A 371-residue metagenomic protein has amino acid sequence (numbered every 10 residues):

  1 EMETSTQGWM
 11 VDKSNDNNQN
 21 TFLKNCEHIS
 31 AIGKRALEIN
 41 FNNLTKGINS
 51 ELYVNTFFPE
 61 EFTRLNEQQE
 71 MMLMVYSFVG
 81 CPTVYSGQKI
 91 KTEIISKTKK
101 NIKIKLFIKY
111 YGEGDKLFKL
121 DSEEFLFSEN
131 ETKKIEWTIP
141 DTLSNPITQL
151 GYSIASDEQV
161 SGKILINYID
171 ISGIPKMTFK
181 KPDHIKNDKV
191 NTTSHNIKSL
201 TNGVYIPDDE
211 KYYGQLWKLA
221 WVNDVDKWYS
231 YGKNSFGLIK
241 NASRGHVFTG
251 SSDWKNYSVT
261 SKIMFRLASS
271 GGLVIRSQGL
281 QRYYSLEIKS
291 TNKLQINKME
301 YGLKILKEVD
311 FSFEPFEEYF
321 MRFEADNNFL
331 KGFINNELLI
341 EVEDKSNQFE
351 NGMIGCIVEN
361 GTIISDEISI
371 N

Functional and structural regions predicted by a protein language model:
E1-E93, K97-K100, G114-K119, E124-K134 (+1 more regions): Extracellular glycan-recognition regions
K105-Y110: Short, surface-exposed beta-strand/strand-loop-strand elements in extracellular ectodomains
